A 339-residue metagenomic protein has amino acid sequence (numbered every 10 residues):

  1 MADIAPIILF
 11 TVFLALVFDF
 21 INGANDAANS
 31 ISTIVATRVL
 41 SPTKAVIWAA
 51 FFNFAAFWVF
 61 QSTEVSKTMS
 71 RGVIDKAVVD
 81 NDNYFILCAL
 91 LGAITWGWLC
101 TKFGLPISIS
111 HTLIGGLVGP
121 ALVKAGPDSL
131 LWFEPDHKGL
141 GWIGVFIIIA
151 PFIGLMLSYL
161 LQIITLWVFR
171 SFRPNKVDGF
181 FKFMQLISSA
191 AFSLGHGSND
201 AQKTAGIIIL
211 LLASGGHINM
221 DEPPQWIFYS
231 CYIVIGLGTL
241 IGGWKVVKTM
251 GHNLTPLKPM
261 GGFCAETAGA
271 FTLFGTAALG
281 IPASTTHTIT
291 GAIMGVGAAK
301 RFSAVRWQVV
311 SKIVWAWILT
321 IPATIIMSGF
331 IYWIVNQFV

Functional and structural regions predicted by a protein language model:
M1-V339: Multi-pass alpha-helical transmembrane bundle typical of ion/small-solute transporters and intramembrane aspartyl
